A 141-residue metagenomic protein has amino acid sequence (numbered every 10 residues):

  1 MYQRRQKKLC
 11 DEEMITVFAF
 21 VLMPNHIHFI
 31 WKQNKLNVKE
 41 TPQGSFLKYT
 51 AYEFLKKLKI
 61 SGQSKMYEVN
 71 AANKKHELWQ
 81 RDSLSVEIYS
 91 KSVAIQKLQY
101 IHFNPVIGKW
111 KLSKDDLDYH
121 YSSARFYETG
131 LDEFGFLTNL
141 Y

Functional and structural regions predicted by a protein language model:
M1-Y141: Short catalytic/metal-binding and nucleic-acid-binding patches
